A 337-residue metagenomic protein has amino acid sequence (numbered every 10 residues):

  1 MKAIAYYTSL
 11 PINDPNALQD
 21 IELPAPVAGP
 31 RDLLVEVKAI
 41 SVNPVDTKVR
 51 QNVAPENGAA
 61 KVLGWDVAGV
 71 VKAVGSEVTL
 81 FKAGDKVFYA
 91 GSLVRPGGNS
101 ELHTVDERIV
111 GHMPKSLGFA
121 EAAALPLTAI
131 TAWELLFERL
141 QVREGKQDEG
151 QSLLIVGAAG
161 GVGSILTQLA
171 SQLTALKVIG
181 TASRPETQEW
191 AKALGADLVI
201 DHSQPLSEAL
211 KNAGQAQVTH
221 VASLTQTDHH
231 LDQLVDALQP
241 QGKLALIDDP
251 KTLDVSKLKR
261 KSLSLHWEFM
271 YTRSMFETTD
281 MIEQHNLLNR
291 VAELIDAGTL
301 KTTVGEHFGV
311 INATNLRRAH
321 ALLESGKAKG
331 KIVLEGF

Functional and structural regions predicted by a protein language model:
P24-S41, Q51-V94: Glycine-rich beta-strand-centered segment in the early N-terminal region that forms part of a ligand/cofactor-binding
D85-K86, L102, S152, K243: Residue-level marker of beta-strand positions
V94-E107: A structural motif shared across PLP-dependent enzymes of the aminotransferase-like
G98-N99, S183-W190, T252-V255: Short, glycine/polar-rich helix-capping loops at beta-to-alpha or helix-loop-helix junctions that flank or form
L125-Q204: Mid-domain Rossmann-like dinucleotide-binding core that forms the NAD(H)/NADP(H) cofactor-binding site
E144-K146, L198-E268: Glycine-rich cofactor phosphate-binding loops and adjacent beta1-alpha1 units of small-molecule cofactor enzyme domains
K257-H307: C-terminal substrate-binding/catalytic core of Rossmann-like NAD(P)-dependent dehydrogenases/reductases
E293-E306, R317-F337: C-terminal capping/lid region of NAD(P)-dependent oxidoreductase domains
